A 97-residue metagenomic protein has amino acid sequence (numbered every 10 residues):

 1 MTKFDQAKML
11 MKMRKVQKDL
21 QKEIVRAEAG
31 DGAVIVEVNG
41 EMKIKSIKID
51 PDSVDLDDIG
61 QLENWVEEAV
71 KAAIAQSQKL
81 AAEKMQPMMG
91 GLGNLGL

Functional and structural regions predicted by a protein language model:
M1-E28, Q76-L97: Long amphipathic alpha-helical segments used for membrane anchoring, targeting, substrate engagement, or oligomerization
M13, M42, V66: Residue-level signature of catalytic and energy-coupling elements of molecular machines, predominantly ATP/GTP-dependent
R26-K48: N-terminal intrinsically disordered, cationic/polar leader segments that include organellar targeting peptides
I47-I59: A short interface-forming secondary-structure element
W65, A69-L80: Stable alpha-helical structural segments in soluble proteins, enriched in small hydrophobic residues
